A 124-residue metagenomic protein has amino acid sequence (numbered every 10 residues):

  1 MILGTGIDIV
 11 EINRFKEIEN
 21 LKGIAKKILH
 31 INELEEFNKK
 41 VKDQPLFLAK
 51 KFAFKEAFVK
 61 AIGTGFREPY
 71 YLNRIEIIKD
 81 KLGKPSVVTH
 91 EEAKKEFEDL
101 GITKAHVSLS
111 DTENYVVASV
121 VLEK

Functional and structural regions predicted by a protein language model:
M1-K124: Core catalytic alpha/beta fold that binds nucleotide/phospho-ligands
